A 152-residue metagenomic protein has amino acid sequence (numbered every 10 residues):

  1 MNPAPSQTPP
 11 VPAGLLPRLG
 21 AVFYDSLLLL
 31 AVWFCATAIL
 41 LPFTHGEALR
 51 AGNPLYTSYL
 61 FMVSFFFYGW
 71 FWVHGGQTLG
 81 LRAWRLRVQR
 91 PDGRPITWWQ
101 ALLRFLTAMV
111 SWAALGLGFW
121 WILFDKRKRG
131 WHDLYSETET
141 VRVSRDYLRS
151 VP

Functional and structural regions predicted by a protein language model:
M1-A113, G130, L134-P152: Short, small/hydrophobic-residue-rich motifs at membrane-helix boundaries and re-entrant hairpins of integral membrane
L117-R127: Glycine-rich flap/beta-hairpin and adjacent strands of clan AA aspartyl proteases
